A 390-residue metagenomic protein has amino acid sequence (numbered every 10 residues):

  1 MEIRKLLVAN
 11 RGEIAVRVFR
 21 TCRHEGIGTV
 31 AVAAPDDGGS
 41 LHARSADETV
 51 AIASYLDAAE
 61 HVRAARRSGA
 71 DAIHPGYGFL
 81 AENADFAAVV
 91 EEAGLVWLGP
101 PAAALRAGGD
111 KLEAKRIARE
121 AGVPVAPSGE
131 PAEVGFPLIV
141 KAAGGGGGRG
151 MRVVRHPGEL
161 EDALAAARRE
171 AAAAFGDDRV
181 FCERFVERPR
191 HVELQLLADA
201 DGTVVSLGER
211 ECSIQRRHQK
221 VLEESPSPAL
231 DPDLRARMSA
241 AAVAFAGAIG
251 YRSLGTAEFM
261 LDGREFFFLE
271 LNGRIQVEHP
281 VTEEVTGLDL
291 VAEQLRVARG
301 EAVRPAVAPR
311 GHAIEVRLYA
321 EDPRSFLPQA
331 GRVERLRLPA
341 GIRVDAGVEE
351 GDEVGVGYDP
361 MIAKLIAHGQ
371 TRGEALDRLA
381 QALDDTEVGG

Functional and structural regions predicted by a protein language model:
M1-A257, L261-E278: N-terminal beta-alpha lobe that positions the nucleotide/phosphoryl donor in ATP/NTP-coupled carboxylate activation
H42, V316, A375: Nucleotide-state sensing region of NTPase/ATPase domains
R184, A240, F245-Y251, I275-L327: Phosphate/diphosphate-binding loops
E223, E315-L318, M361-A367: Short, hydrophobic beta-strand segments
G247, G351-H368: Cofactor-binding beta-sheet edge motifs in enzyme active sites
A298-R299, V303-R304, A380-G390: A short N-terminal helical cap/helix-turn-helix that marks the beginning of AMP-binding/adenylate-forming
A306-D359: Glycine-rich active-site loop/lid that clamps phosphate-bearing ligands
M361-D385: Flexible catalytic loop/linker elements that gate and position reactive groups at enzyme active sites
